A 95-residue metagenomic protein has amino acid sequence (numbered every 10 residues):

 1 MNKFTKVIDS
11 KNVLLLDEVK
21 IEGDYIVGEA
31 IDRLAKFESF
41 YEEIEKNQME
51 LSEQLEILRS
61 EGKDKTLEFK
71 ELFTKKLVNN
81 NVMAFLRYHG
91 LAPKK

Functional and structural regions predicted by a protein language model:
M1-I8, A92-K95: Short acidic DE-rich linear segments
I8-A30: Short, charge-rich amphipathic alpha-helices with coiled-coil/heptad character
I26-K63: Short, contiguous, helix-prone interaction/anchoring segments in small proteins
Y41, N80-M83: A structural signal for well-ordered alpha-helices, especially hydrophobic packing surfaces of coiled-coils
T66-T74: Short, charged, amphipathic alpha-helical segments
K75-N79: Short amphipathic alpha-helical coiled-coil/interface segments
V82-K95: Short, Lys/Arg-rich amphipathic alpha-helical interaction segments that bind nucleic acids or acidic protein surfaces
